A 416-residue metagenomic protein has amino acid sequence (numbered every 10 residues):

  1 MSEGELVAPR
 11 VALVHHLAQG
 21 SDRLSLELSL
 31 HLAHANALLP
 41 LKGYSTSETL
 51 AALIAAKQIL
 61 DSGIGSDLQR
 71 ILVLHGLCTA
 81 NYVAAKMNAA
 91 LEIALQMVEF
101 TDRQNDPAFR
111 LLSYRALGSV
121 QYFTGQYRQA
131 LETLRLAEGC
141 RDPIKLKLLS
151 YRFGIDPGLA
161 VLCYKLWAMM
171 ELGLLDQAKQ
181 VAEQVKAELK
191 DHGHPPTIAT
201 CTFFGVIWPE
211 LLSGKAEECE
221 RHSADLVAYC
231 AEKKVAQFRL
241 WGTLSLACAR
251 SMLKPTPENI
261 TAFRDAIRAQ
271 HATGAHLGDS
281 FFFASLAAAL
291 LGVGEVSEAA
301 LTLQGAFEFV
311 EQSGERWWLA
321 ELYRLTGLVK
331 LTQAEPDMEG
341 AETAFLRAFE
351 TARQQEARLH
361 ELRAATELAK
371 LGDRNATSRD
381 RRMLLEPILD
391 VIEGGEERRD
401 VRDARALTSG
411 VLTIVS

Functional and structural regions predicted by a protein language model:
M1-C140, C163, W167-Q180, W208-R221 (+8 more regions): Inter-helical turn/loop elements of alpha-helical hairpins
Q19, E27, D106-A108, D142-G158 (+4 more regions): Intrinsically disordered, low-complexity acidic/Ser/Thr-rich segments used as protein-protein interaction/activation
S29, L72, R110-R115, S119 (+12 more regions): Residue register of alpha-helical TPR repeats
H194-I267: Acidic, glycine-rich loop-and-beta core segments that form the ion-binding/anion-interacting portion of active sites
C230, A275-D279, F283-S285, G294: Core catalytic ATP-binding domain of two-component histidine kinases
E339: NTP/phosphate- and nucleic-acid-binding module
S409-S416: Intrinsically disordered or compositionally simple regulatory linkers and C-terminal tails in signal-transduction
